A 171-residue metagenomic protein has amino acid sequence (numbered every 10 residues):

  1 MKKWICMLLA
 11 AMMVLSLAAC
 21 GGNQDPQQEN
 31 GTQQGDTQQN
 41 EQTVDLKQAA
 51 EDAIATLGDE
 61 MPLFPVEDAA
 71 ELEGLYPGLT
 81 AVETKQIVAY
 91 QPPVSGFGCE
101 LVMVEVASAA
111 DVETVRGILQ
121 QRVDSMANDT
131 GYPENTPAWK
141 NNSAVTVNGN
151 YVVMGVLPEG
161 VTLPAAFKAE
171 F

Functional and structural regions predicted by a protein language model:
M1-W4: Positively charged n-region of N-terminal signal peptides that target proteins for export
C6, G21-G74: N-terminal, intrinsically disordered, polar/charged segments of Gram-positive cell-envelope systems that serve as
L15-A19: C-terminal motif of bacterial Sec signal peptides marking the signal peptidase cleavage site
K47-I54, V112, R116-Q120, P164 (+1 more regions): Extracytoplasmic/secreted envelope proteins and their assembly/folding machinery, especially bacterial periplasmic
L63-G98, A110-D111: Short, compositionally biased low-complexity segments enriched in polar/charged residues
V94, N135-F171: A short, solvent-exposed beta-edge/loop patch
E100-S108, Y151-G155: Second-shell loop/turn segments in exported
A109-G149: Short Gly/Thr-rich strand-loop-strand
